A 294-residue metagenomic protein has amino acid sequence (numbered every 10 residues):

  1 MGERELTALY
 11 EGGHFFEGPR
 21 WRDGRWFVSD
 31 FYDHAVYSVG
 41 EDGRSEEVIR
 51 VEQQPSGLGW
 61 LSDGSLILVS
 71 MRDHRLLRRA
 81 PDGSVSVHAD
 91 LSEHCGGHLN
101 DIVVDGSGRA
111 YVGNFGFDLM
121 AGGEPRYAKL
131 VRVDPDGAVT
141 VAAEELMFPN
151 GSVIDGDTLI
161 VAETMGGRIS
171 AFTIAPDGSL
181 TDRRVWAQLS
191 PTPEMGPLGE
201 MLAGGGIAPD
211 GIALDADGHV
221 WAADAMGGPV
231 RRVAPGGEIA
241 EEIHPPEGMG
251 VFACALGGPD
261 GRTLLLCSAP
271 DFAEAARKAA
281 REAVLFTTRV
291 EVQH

Functional and structural regions predicted by a protein language model:
M1-G13, E41-G43, A89, R183-A187 (+2 more regions): A short helix->beta-strand "capping" segment at the edge of beta-propeller domains
T7, E46-R50, S86-D90, T140-E144 (+2 more regions): Beta-propeller fold detector
L9-W26, V51-S70, E93-A110, F117 (+5 more regions): Beta-rich, blade/repeat-based domains predominating in secreted/periplasmic proteins but also intracellular
F31-Y32, M71-R72, F117-A128, T164-G167 (+2 more regions): Short, solvent-exposed loop/turn segments at conserved positions within beta-propeller repeat blades
A35-Y37, R75-L77, A128-V131, R168-S170 (+2 more regions): A short loop-to-beta-strand structural motif that recurs across blades of beta-propeller domains
V39-D42, E46, S62, R79-D82 (+7 more regions): Flexible "stalk/tail and boundary" regions
F172-S179, R289-H294: Short loop/turn segments immediately following beta-strands, especially the blade-tip and inter-blade linker loops
A255-H294: Blade-level signature of beta-propeller repeat domains, shared across WD40, Kelch, NHL, RCC1 and BNR/Asp-box propellers
